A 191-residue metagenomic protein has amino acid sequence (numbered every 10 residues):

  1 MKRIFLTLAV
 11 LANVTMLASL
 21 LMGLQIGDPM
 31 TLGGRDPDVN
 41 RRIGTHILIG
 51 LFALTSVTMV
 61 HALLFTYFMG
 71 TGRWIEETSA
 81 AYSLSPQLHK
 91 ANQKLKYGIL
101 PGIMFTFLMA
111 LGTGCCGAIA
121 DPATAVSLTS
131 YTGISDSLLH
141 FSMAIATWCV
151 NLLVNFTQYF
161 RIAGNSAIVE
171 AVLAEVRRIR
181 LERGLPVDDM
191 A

Functional and structural regions predicted by a protein language model:
M1-F5, Q87-C115: Loop-to-transmembrane boundary segments
M1-S56, A125-A144: Long, highly hydrophobic alpha-helical transmembrane signal-anchor segments
V14, G27, F68-G72, S85 (+2 more regions): Alpha-helical transmembrane segments of polytopic integral membrane proteins, especially the permease/helical cores
T15-M22, I103-L128: Alpha-helical transmembrane segments and their membrane-interface junctions in multi-pass membrane proteins
M16-L17, I47-G72, C149-Q158: Hydrophobic alpha-helical membrane-embedded segments
L20, A123-E175: Alpha-helical transmembrane segments and their immediate juxtamembrane interface regions
E76-G102, E175-D189: Short membrane-interface loop/juxtamembrane segments of multi-pass integral membrane proteins
